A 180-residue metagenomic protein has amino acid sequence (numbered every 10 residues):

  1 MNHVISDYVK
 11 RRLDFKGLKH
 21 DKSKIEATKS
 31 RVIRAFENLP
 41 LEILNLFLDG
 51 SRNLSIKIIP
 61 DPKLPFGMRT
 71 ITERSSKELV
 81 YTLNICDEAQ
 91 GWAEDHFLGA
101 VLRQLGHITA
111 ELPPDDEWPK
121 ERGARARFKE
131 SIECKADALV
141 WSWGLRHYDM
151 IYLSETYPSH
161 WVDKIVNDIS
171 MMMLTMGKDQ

Functional and structural regions predicted by a protein language model:
M1-Y8, T109: N-terminal low-structure segments adjacent to metalloprotease catalytic domains across cellular compartments
Y8-G17: A short aromatic-anchored loop/beta-hairpin motif
K16-E78: Auxiliary, metal-adjacent structural segments of Zn-dependent hydrolase domains
S55-D95, L105-L112: Active-site scaffold of zinc-dependent metalloenzymes
D95, A110-A138: Post-HEXXH active-site segment of zinc metalloproteases
L145-Q180: Long, well-structured alpha-helical subdomains associated with metal-dependent extracellular/ecto-lumenal hydrolases
